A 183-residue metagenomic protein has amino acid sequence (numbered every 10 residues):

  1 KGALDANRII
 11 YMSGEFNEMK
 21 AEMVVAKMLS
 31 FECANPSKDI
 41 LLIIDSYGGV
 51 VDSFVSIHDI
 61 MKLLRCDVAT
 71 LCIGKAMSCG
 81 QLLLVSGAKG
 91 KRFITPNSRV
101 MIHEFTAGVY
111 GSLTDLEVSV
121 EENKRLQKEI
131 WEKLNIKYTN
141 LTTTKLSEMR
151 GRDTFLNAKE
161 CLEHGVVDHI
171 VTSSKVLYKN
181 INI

Functional and structural regions predicted by a protein language model:
K1-I183: Terminal-region recognition feature
